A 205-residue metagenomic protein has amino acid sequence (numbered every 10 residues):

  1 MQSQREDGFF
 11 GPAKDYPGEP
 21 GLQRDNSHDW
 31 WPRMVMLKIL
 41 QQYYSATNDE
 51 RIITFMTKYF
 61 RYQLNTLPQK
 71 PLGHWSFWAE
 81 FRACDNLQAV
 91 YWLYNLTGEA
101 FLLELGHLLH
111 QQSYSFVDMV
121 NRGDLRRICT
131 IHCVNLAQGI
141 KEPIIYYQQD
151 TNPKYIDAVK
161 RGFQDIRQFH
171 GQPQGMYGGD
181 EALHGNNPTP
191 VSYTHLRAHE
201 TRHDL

Functional and structural regions predicted by a protein language model:
M1-F9, T54-P71, E104-R122, A158-G175: Long, well-ordered core segments of solenoidal/helical folds
Q2-S45: Active-site-adjacent substrate/metal-binding segments within catalytic domains of carbohydrate-active enzymes
G8-G18, F55, W75-N86, Q174-H184: Short, solvent-exposed turn/loop segments enriched in Gly/Ser/Thr/Pro and often Arg
G11-H28, S115-C129, Y177-V191: Aromatic- and acidic-residue-enriched carbohydrate-binding clefts of CAZyme catalytic domains
S27-W92: A conserved hydrophobic secondary-structure block that centers on an alpha-helix together with its immediately flanking
Y43-T57, Y94-H107, Y147-K160: Structural helix-adjacent loops and short alpha-helical linkers that scaffold large soluble proteins
R82-S115: Active-site region of glycoside hydrolase catalytic domains
T194-T201: Conserved small/polar residues in nucleotide/adenosyl-binding loops
